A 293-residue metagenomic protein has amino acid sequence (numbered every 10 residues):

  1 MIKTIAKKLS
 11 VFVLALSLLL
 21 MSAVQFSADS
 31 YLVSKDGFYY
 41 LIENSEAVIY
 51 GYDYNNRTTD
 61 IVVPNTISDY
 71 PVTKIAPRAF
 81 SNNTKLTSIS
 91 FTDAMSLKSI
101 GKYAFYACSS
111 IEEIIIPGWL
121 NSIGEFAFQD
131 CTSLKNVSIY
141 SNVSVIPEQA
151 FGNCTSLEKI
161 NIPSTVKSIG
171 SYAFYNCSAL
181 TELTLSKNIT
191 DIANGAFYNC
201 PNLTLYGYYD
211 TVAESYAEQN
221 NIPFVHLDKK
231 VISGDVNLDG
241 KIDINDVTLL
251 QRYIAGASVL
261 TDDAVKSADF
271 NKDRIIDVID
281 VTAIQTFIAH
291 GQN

Functional and structural regions predicted by a protein language model:
I2-V13: Bacterial N-terminal signal peptides that target proteins for export
F12-S22: Bacterial N-terminal signal peptides
L20-A28, D228-N293: Cellulosome-associated attachment modules in secreted, modular CAZymes
D29-K35: Cleaved targeting-peptide boundary
G37, I42-E46, N56-K74, T84-S99 (+6 more regions): Structural signature of tandem-repeat unit edges
P77-A79, G101-Y106, G124-Q129, P147-G152 (+4 more regions): Consensus positions within tandem repeat domains that build extended binding/scaffold surfaces
G101, P117, G124-A127, Y140 (+10 more regions): Periodic glycine anchor positions in long extracellular repeat architectures
Q219-N221: Short, structured coil segments at secondary-structure junctions
